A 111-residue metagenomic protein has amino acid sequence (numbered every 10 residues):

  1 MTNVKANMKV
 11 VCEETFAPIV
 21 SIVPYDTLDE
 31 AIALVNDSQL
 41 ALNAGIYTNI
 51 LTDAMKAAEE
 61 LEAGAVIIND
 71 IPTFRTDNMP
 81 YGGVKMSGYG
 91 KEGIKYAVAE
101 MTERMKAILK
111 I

Functional and structural regions predicted by a protein language model:
M1-I111: Conserved C-terminal structural/oligomerization subdomain of aldehyde/semialdehyde dehydrogenase
